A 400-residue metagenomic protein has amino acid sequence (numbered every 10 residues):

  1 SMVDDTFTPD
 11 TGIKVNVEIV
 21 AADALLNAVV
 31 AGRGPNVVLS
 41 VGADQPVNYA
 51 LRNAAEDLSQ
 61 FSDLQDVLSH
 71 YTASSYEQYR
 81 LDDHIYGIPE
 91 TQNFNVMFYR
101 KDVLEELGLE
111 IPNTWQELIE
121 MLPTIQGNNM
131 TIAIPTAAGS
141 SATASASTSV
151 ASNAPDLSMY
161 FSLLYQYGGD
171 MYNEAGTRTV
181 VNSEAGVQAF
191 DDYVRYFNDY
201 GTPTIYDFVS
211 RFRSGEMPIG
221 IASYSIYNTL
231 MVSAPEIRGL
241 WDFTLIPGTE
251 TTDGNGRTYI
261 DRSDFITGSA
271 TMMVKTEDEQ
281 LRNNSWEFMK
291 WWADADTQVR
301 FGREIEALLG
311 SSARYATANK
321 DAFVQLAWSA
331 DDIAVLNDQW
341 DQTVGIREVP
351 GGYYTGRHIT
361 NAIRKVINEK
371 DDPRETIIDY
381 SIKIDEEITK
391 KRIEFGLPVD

Functional and structural regions predicted by a protein language model:
S1-G12, I359, I377: Short, polar/charged alpha-helical segment
D5-S74, Q78-R80, D102-N113, P218-I219 (+2 more regions): Extracytoplasmic "Venus flytrap"/periplasmic binding protein-like
I19-N27, W115-E120, T202-S214: Short helix-initiation/N-cap motifs at beta->coil->alpha
Q45-V96, E110, I119, T143-S145 (+4 more regions): Hinge/lid segment of periplasmic solute-binding proteins
L81-E90, N95, Q116-T179, A185-G186 (+1 more regions): Extracytoplasmic/periplasmic solute-binding protein
L122-T124, A175-I205, T249: Glycine-centered hinge/linker elements that transmit conformational signals in sensory and ligand-binding systems
G201, A234-G310, V344: Extracytoplasmic/periplasmic substrate-recognition and gating elements
F265, W328-I384: C-terminal capping/gating helix-and-loop segments adjacent to ligand/active sites or protein-protein/ligand interfaces
